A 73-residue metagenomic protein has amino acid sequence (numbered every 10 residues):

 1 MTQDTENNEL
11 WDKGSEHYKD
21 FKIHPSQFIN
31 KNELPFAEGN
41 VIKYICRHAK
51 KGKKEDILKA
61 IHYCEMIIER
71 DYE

Functional and structural regions predicted by a protein language model:
M1-E73: Intrinsically disordered, low-complexity regulatory regions that flank transcription factor DNA-binding cores
